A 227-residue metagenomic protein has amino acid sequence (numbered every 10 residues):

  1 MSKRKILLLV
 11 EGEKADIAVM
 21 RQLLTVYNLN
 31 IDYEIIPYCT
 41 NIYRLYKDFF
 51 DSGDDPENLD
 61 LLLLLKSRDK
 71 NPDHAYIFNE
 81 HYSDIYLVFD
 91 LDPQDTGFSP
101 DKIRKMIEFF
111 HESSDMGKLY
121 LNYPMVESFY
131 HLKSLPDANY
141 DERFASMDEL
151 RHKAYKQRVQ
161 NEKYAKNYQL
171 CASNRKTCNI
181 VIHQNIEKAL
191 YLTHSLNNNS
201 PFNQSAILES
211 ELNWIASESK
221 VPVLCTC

Functional and structural regions predicted by a protein language model:
M1-R4, L9: Basic, amphipathic N-terminal segments that precede the first structured/catalytic domain
S2-K3, A18-I36, Y43-D55, L65-C227: C-terminal accessory helical subdomains adjacent to catalytic cores in phosphodiester- and nucleotide-handling enzymes
L8-I17: N-terminal beta1-alpha1 ligand-phosphate binding loop
L61-L63: Hydrophobic transmembrane alpha-helices and their helix-loop junctions in integral membrane proteins
